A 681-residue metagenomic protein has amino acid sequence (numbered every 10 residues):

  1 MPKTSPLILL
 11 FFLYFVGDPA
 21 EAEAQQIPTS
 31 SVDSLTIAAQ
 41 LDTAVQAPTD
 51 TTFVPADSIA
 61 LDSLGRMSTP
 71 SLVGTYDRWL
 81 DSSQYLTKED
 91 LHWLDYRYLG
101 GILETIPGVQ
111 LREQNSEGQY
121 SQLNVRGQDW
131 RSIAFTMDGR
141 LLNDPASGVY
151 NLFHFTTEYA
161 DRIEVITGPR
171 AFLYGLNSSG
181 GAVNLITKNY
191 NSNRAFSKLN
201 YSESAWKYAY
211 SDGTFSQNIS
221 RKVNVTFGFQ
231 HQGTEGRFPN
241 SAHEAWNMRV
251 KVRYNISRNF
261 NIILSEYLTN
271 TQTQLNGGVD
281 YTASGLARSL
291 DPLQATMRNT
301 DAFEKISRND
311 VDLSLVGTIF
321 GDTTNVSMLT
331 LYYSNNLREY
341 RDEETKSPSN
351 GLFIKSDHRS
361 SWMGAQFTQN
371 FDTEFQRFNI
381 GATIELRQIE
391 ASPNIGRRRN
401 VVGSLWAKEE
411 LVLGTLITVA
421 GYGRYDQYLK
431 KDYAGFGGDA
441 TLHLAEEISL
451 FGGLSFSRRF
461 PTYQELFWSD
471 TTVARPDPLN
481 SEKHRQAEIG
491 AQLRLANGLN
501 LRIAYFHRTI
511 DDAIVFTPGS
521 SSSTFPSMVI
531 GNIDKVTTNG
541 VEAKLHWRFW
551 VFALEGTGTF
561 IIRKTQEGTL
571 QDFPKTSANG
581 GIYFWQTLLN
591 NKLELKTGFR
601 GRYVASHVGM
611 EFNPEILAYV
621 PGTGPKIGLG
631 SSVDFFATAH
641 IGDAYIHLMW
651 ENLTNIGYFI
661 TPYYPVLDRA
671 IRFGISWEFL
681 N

Functional and structural regions predicted by a protein language model:
I59-T69, D77-Y98, E113-Y159, I166-N184 (+2 more regions): Flexible, glycine/serine/threonine-rich loop segments and coil->beta-strand junctions that form periplasmic-facing
A160, G175-N184, Y190-M248, N259-F260: Outer-membrane beta-barrel translocator/receptor signature
Y190-A195, R221-K222, R258-N259, T318-V326 (+7 more regions): Short loop/turn motifs that connect adjacent beta-strands in outer-membrane beta-barrel proteins
E235, P239, N261-T318, N336-R359: Flexible loop and strand-edge segments within Gram-negative outer membrane beta-barrel domains
L290-S314, E446, F456-D511, P518-R548 (+1 more regions): Outer-membrane beta-barrel signature, preferentially recognizing the C-terminal barrel domain of Gram-negative
F375, T383, R387-I510: Structural signature of Gram-negative outer-membrane beta-barrels, strongest in the C-terminal barrel of TonB-dependent
G531-L589, E594-Y603: Gram-negative outer-membrane beta-barrel transporters
L667-N681: Outer-membrane beta-barrel "beta-signal"
